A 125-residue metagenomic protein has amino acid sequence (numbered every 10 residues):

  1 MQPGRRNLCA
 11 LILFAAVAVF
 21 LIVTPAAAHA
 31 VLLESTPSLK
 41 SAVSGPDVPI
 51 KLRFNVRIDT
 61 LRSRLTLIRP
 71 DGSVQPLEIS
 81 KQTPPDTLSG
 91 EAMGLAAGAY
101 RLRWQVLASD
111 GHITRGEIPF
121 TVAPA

Functional and structural regions predicted by a protein language model:
N7-L13, V17: N-terminal export leaders
V23-P25: N-terminal signal peptide c-region/cleavage motif recognized by signal peptidases
A28-P46: N-terminal edge beta-strand
A30-L33, I113-A125: Extracytoplasmic/periplasmic copper-protein system
I50-Q75: Short, surface-exposed alpha-helix to beta-strand junction/turn motifs within ectodomains of secreted and cell-envelope
E78-P84: Short beta-strand segments within Ig-like beta-sandwich modules, predominantly Fibronectin type-III
E91, A96-L102: A glycine-anchored, Pro-Gly-centered beta-turn/N-cap motif
